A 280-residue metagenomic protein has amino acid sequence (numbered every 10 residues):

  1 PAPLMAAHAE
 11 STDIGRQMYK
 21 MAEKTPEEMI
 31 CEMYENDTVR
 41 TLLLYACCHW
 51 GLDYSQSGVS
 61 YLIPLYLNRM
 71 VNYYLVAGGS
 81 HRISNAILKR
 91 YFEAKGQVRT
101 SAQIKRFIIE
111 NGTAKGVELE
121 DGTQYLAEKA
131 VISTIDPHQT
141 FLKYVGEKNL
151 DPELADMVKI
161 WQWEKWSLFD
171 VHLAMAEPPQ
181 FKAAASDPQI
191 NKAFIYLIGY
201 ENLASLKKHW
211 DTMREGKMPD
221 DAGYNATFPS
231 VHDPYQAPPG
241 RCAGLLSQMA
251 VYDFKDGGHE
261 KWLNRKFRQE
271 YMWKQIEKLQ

Functional and structural regions predicted by a protein language model:
P1-Q56: Rossmann-like flavin
S11-D13, Y45, L67-L75, L168 (+1 more regions): Glycine- and acidic
Y19-P26, V39, V76, S80 (+5 more regions): Generic structural signal for well-ordered, non-membrane alpha-helical segments in soluble metabolic enzymes
Q56-N68, R241, L246-V251: Residues forming anionic-ligand binding surfaces in small-molecule and nucleic-acid pockets of primarily soluble enzymes
I63-T123, K129: Helical element adjacent to the flavin cofactor pocket in flavoenzyme catalytic cores
K105-A237: Mid-domain catalytic core of redox enzymes that form a hydrophobic substrate pocket/lid adjacent to a catalytic redox
A222-Q280: FAD-dependent oxidoreductase catalytic-site/capping-region signature
